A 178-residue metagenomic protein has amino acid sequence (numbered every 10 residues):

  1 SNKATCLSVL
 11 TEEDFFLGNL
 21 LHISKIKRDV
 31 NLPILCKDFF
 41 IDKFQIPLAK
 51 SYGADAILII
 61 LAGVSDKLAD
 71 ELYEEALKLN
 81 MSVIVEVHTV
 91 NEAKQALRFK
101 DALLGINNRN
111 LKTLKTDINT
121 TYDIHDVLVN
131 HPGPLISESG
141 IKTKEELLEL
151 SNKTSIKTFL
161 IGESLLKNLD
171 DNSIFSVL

Functional and structural regions predicted by a protein language model:
S1-I84, E92-Q95, T121-I124: N-terminal active-site wall of soluble small-molecule enzyme domains
T11, S51-L68, G105-L114, S155-I174: Glycine-rich phosphate-binding active-site loops on the catalytic face of alpha/beta enzymes
I41-G53, T89-K100, H131-I161, S173-F175: Catalytic cores of alpha/beta
I84-V87, G105-N107: Short, conserved beta-strand edge motifs with alternating hydrophobic and charged residues
D101-T143: Glycine/small-residue-rich hydrophobic helix-like segments
I118-L128, L165-L178: C-terminal helical cap(s) of enzyme catalytic domains, especially alpha/beta-barrels
